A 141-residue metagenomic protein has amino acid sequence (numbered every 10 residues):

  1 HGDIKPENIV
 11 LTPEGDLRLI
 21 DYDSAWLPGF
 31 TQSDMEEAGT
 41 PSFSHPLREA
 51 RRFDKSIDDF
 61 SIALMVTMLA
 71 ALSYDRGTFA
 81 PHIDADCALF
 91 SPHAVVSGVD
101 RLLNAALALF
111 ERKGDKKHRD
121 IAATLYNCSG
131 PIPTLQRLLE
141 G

Functional and structural regions predicted by a protein language model:
H1-T12: Catalytic-loop of the protein kinase fold
D16-L17: Membrane-embedded alpha-helical bundles of multi-pass transporters/translocases, especially carrier/permease families
D21-W26: Activation of the activation-loop gatekeeper triad in protein kinase-fold domains
Q32-R48: Conserved activation segment of eukaryotic-like protein kinases, specifically the C-terminal portion of the activation
L47-S56: Conserved end of the kinase activation segment
I62-A70: Short, conserved alpha-helix in the C-lobe of eukaryotic-like protein kinase catalytic domains
A71-G141: Helical subdomain adjoining the active site within ATP-dependent kinase catalytic cores
